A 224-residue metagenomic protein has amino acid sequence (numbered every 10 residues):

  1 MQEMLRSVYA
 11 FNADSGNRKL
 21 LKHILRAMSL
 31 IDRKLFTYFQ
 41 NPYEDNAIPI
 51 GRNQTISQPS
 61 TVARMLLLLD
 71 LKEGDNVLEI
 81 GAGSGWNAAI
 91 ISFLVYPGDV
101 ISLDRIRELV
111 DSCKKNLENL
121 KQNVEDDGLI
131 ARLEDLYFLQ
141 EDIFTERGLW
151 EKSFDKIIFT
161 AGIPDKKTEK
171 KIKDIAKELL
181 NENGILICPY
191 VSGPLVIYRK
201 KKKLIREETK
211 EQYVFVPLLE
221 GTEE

Functional and structural regions predicted by a protein language model:
M1-L78, W86-L94, E108-L120, E211-G221: Class I SAM-dependent transferase core
D70-I205: Conserved nucleotide-cofactor-binding alpha/beta core module
S192, I197-E224: Substrate-binding/catalytic lobe of Class I Rossmann-like enzymes that use SAM or dcSAM, i.e., the mid-to-C-terminal
